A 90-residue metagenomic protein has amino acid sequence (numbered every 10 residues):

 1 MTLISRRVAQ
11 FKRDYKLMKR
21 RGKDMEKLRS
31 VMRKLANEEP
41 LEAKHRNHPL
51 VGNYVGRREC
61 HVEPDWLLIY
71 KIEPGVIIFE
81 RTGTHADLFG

Functional and structural regions predicted by a protein language model:
M1-P64, I72-E80, A86-G90: Basic, Lys/Arg-enriched alpha-helical interface segments
